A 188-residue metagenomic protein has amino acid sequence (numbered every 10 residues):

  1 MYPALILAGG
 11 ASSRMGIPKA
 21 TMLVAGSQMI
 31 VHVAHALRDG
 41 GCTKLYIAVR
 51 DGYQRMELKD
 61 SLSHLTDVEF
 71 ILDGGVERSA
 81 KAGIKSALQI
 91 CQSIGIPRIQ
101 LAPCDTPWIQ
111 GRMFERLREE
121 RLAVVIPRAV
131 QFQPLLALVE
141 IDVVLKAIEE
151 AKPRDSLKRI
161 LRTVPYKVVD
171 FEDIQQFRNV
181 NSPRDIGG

Functional and structural regions predicted by a protein language model:
M1-F132, I141-R154, R162-Q176: Nucleotide and nucleotide-moiety/phosphate-recognizing core
P134-V139, V180: Short glycine- and hydrophobic/aromatic-rich loop-to-beta-strand nucleating segment in the catalytic cores
I160-T163, S182: A short, conserved alpha-helix in the catalytic core of glycosyltransferases
I174-G188: Glycine-rich phosphate/pyrophosphate-binding loop and the adjoining helix
